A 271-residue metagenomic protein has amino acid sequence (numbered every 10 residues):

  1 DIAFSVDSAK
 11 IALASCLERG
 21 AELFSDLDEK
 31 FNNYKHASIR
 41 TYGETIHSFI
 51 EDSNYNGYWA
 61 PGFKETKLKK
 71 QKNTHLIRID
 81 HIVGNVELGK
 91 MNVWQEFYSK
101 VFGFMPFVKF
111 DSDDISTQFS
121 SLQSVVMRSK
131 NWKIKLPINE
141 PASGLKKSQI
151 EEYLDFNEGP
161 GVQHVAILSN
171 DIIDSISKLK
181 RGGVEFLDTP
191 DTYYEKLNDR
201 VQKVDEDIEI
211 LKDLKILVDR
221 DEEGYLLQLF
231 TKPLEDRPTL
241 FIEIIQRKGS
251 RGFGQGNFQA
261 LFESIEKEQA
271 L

Functional and structural regions predicted by a protein language model:
D1, I79-H81, P160-V162: Short, solvent-exposed beta-strand edge segments and adjacent coil->beta transition regions
A3-I77, G84-V86, K90-M91, V108-L145 (+2 more regions): Vicinal oxygen chelate
L88, Q95, F156-N157, G161: Extended non-catalytic domains of envelope/secretory-pathway proteins
N92-K100: Conserved active-site alpha-helix within GNAT-family acetyltransferase domains
G103-P106: Phosphate-binding active sites in nucleotide-utilizing proteins
G161-I172: C-terminal, well-structured subdomains that either form a transmembrane helix-short loop-helix hairpin in multi-pass
